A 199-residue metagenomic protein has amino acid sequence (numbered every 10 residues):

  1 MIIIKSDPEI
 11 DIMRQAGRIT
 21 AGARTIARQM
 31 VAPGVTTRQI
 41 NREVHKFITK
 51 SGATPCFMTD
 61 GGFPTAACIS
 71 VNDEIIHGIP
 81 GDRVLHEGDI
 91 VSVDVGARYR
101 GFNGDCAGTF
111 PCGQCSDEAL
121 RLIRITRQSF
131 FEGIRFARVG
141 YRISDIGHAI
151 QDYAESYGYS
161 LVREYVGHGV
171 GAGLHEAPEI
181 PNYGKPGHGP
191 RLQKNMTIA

Functional and structural regions predicted by a protein language model:
M1-A199: Active-site neighborhoods and metal-handling regions in enzymes and metal-associated proteins
